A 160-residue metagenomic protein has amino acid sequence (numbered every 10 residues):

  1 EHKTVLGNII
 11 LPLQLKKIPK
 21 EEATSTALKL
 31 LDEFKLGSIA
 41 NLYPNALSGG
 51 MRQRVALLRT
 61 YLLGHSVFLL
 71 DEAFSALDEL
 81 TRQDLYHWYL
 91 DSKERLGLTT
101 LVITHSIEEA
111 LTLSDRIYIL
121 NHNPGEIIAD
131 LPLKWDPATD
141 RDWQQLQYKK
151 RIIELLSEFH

Functional and structural regions predicted by a protein language model:
L6-Q14, T24, P132: Short helical segment in ABC ATPase nucleotide-binding domains corresponding to the A-loop/adjacent helical element
Q14, E21-I39, D91: Conserved ABC ATPase "signature" region
Y43-L47, M51: Conserved ABC ATPase signature
L57: Hydrophobic anchor residue at the start of the ABC signature
L62-S66: A short, proline-enriched helix->beta-strand linker immediately N-terminal to the Walker B motif in ABC-type P-loop
F68-E72: Catalytic Walker B motif of ABC-type/P-loop ATPase nucleotide-binding domains
G97-I103: Conserved H-loop
